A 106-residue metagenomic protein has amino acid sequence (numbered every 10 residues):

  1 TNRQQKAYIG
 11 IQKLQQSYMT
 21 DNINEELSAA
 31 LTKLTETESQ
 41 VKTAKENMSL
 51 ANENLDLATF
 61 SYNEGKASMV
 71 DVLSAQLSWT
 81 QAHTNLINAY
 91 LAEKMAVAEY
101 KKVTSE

Functional and structural regions predicted by a protein language model:
Q4-N85, A92-V103: Amphipathic alpha-helical coiled-coil segments
